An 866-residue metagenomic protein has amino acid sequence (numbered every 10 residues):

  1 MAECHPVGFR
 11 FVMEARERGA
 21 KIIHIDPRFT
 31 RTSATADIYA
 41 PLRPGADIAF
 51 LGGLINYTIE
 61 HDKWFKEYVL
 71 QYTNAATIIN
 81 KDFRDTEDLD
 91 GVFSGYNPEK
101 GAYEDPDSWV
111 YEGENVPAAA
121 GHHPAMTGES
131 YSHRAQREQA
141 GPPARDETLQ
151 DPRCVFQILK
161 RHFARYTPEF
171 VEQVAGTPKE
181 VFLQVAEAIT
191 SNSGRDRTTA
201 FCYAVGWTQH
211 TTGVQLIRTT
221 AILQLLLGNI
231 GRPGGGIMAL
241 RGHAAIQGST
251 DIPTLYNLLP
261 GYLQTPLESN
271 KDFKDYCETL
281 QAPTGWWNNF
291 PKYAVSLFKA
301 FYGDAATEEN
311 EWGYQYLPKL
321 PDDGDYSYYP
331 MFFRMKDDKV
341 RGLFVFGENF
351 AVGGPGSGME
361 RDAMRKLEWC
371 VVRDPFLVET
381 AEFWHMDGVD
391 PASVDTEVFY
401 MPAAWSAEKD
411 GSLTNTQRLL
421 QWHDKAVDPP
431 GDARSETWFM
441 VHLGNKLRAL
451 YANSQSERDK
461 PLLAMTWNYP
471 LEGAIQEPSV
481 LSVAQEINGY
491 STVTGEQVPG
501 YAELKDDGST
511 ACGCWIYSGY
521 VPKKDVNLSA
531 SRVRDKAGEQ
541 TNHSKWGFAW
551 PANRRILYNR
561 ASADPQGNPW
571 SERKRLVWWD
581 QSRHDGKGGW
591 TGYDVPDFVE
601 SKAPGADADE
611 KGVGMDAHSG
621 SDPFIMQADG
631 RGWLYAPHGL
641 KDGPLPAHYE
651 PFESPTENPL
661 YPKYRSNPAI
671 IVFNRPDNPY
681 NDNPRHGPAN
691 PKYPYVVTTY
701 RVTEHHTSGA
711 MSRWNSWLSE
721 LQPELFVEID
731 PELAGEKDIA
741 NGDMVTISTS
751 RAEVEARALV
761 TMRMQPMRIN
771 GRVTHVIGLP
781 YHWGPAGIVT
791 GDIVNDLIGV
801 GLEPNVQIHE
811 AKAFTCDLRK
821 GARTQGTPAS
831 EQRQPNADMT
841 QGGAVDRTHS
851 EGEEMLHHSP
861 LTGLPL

Functional and structural regions predicted by a protein language model:
M1-M13, R18-H24, T127, H133-P143 (+4 more regions): Extended redox/cofactor-interaction regions of prokaryotic respiratory oxidoreductases
G19, R28-A34, I38-S193, A282 (+2 more regions): Long, well-ordered, tryptophan-enriched scaffold segments
A34-L42, A381, P402, L419-P429 (+1 more regions): Short beta-alpha connecting loops at secondary-structure transitions that line or flank enzyme active sites
Q71-A75, A188-I189, A204-G206, G236-Q247 (+2 more regions): A glycine-rich phosphate-binding loop feature that marks nucleotide/adenosyl-phosphate handling sites
V372-V378, F383-W384, D428-G444, T746-S748: Phosphate/diphosphate-binding loops
T396-M401, S406-P429, V760, Y781 (+1 more regions): Glycine/threonine-rich phosphate-binding loop and adjacent beta-strand/alpha-helix elements that clamp
G411, Q417-I516, V521, V526: Long, C-terminal catalytic modules of enzymes
W438-N488, D580, P604, M615-A617 (+7 more regions): Long, contiguous, secondary-structure-rich segments that constitute the structural scaffold of globular domains
